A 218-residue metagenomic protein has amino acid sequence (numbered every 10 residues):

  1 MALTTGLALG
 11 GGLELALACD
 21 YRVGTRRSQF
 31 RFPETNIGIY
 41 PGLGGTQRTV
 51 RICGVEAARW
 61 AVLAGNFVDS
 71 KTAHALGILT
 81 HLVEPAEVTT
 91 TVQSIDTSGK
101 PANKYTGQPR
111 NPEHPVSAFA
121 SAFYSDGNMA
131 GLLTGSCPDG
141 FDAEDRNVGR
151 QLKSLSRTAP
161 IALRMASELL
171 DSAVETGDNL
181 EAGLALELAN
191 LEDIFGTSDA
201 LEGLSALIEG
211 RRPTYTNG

Functional and structural regions predicted by a protein language model:
M1-I37, P41, F67-S70: Glycine-rich beta-to-alpha active-site loop
M1-T4, E56-W60: Short beta-strand/loop segments at the ligand-binding rim of alpha/beta enzyme cores
E14, A64-D178, G183-E187, D193 (+1 more regions): Amphipathic alpha-helical segments at domain termini/boundaries
T46-E56: Hydrophobic, secondary-structure "cap" segments at the distal end of domains
R51, W60-L63: Acidic/serine-rich, low-complexity amphipathic helices located in mid- to C-terminal regulatory regions
S198-D199: C-terminal and inter-domain tail/linker signature
